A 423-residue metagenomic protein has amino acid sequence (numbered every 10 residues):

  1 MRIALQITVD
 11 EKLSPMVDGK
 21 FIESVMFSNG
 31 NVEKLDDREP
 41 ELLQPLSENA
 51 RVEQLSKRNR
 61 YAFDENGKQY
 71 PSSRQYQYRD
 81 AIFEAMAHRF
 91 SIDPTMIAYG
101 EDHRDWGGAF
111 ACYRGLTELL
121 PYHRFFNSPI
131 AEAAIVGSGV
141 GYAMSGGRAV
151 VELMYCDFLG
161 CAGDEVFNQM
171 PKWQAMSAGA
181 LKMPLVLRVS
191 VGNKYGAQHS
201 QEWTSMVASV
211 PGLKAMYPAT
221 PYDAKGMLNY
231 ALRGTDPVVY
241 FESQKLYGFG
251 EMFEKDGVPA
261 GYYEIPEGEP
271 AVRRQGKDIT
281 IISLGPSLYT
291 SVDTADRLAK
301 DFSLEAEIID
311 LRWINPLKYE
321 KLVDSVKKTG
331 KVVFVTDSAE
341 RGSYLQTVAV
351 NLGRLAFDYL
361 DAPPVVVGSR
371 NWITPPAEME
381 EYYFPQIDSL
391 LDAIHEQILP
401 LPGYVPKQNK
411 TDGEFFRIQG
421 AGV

Functional and structural regions predicted by a protein language model:
M1-P15, G115, L119, K182-M183 (+1 more regions): Thiamine diphosphate
I3-L55: Terminal amphipathic helices with adjacent charged low-complexity linkers/tails
S28, A62, R79, F241 (+2 more regions): Compositionally biased, intrinsically disordered low-complexity regions enriched in proline and serine
K34-L246, Q408-V423: Thiamine diphosphate
